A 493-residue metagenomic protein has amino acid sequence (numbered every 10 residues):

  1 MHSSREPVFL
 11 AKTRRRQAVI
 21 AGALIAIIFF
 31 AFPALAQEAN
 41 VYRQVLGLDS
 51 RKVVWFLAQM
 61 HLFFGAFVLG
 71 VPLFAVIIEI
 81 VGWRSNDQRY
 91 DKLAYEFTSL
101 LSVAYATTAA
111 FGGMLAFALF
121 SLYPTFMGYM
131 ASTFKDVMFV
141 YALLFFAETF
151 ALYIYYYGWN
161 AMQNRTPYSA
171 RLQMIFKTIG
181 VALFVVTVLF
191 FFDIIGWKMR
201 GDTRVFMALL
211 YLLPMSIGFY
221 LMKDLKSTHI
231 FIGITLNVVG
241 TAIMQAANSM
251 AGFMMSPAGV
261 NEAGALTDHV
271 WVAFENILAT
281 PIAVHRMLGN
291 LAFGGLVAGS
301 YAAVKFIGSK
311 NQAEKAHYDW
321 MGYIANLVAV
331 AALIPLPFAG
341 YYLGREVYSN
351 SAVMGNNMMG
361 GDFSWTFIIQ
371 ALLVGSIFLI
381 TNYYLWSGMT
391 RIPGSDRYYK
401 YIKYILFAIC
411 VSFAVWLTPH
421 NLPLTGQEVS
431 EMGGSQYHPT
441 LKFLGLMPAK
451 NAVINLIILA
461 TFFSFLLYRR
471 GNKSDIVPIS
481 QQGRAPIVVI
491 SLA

Functional and structural regions predicted by a protein language model:
M1-A36, F176, V186: N-terminal secretory/membrane targeting signals
F32-A493: Polytopic transmembrane helical bundles with strong interfacial aromatic enrichment
